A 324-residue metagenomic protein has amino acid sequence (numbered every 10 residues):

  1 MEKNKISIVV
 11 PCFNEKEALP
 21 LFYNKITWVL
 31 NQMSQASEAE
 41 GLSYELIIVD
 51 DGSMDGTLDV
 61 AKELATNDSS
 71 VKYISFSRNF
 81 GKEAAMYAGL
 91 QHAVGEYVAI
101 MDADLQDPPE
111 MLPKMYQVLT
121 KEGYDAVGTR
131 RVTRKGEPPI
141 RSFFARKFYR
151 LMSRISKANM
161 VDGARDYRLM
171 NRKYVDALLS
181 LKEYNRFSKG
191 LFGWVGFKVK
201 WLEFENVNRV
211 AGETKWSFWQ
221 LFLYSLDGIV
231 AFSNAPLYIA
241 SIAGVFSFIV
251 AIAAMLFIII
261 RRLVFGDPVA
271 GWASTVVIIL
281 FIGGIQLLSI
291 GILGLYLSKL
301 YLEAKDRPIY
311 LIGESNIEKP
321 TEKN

Functional and structural regions predicted by a protein language model:
M1-E137: Structured catalytic core of nucleotide-sugar glycosyltransferases
M1-K5, F187-N324: Hydrophobic helical membrane-anchoring modules
I8, I26, G89, D104 (+5 more regions): Residue-level signature of catalytic and energy-coupling elements of molecular machines, predominantly ATP/GTP-dependent
P11, F76-R78, R168, S241 (+2 more regions): Short conserved micro-motifs on helix faces and helix-strand junctions that flank and scaffold key functional residues
N14-E17, Q106, E110, L179 (+3 more regions): Residues in soluble alpha-helical coiled-coils and helical-bundle/repeat scaffolds
W28, Q32, E63, N67 (+6 more regions): Conserved amphipathic alpha-helical interaction elements at protein-protein interfaces in regulatory, energy-coupling
F76-R78, K82-H92, Y97, P109-L191 (+2 more regions): Acceptor/aglycone-binding surface of glycosyltransferases and processive sugar-polymer synthases
